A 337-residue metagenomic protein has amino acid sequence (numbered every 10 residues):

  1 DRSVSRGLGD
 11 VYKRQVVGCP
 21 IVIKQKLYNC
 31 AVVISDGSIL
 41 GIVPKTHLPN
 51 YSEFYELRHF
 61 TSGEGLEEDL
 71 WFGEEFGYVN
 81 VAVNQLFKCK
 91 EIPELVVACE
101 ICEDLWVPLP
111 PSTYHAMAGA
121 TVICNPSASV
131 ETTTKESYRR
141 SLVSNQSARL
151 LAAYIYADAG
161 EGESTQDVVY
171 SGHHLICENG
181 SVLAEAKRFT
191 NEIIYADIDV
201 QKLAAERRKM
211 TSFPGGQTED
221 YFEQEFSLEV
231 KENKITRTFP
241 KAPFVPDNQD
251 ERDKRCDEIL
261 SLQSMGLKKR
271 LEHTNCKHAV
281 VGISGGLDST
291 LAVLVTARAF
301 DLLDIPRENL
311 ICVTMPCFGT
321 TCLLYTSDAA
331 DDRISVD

Functional and structural regions predicted by a protein language model:
D1-Y12, Y325-D337: Single conserved hydrophobic/aromatic residue that forms the stacking wall/gate of nucleotide- or nucleobase-binding
S3-G282, V293-L294, R298-R307: Enzyme catalytic cores with a strong preference for nitrogen-chemistry domains
G286: Conserved G/P- and acidic residue-centered "switch" motifs that form tight phosphate/ATP-binding loops in soluble
T290: PAZ/PAZ-like end-binding module
V293-S327, R333-S335: Cysteine-dependent PTP/DSP-like catalytic domain, specifically the C-terminal lobe
